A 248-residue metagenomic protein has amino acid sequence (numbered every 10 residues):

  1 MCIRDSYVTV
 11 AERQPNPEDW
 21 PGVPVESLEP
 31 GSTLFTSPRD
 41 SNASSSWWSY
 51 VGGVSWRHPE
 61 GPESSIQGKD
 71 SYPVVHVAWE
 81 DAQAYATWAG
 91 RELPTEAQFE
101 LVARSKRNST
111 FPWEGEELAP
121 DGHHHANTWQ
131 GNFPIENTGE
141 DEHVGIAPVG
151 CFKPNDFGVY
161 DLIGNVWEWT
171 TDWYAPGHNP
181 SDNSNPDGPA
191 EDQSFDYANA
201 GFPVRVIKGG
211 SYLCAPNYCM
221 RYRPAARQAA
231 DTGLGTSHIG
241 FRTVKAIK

Functional and structural regions predicted by a protein language model:
M1-S6: Conserved small/polar residues in nucleotide/adenosyl-binding loops
T9: Active-site-surrounding "flap" and adjacent substrate/cofactor-binding loops of secreted or lumenal enzymes, prototyped
E12: Aromatic- and Lys/Arg-enriched surface recognition patch
P15-P224, Q228, T232: Functional-site microenvironments in short loops/helix caps that host divalent-cation chemistry
S237-K248: Short, structured beta-strand segments at or near domain termini in extracellular proteins/domains
